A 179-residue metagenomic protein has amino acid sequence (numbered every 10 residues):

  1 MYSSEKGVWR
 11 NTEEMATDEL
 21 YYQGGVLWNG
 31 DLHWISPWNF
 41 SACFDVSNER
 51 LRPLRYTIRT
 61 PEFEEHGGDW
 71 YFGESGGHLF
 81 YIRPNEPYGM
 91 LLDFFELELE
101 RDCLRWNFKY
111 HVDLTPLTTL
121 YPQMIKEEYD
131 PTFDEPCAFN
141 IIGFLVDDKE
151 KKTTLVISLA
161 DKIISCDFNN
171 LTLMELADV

Functional and structural regions predicted by a protein language model:
M1-V179: Short, conserved recognition motifs on repeat-domain binding surfaces
